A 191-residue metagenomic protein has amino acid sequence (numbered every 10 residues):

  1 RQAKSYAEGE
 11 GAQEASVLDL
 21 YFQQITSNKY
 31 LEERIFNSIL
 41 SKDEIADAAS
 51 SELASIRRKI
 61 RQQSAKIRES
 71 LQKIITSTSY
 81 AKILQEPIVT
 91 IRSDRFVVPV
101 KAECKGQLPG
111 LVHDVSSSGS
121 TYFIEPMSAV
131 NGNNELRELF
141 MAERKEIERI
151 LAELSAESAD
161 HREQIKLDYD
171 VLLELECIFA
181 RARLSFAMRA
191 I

Functional and structural regions predicted by a protein language model:
R1-F22: Long, charged all-alpha helical bundle/coiled-coil segments in cytosolic proteins
A12, S16, E32-I191: Alpha-helical coupling/stalk and coiled-coil linker elements that connect catalytic or binding modules and transmit
F22-E33: Extended, EK/Q-rich alpha-helical coiled-coil segments that serve as long dimerization/scaffolding arms in large
